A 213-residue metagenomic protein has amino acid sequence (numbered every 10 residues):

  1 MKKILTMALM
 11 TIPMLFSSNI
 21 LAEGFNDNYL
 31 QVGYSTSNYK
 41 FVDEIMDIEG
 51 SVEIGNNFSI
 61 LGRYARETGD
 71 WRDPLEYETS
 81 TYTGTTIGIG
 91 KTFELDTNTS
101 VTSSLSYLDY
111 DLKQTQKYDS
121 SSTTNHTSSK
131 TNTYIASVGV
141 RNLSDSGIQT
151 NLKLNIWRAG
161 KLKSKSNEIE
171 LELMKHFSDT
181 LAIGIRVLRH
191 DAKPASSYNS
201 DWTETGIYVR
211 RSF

Functional and structural regions predicted by a protein language model:
M1-D27, F213: Cleavable N-terminal export/targeting peptides
N19-R72, T85, E204, R210-S212: Short glycine/proline- and aromatic-enriched beta-strand/turn motifs that initiate or cap beta-hairpins
F25-L30, N56-G62, D96-V101, S144-L152 (+1 more regions): Repeated loop/turn-to-beta-strand initiation elements of outer-membrane beta-barrel proteins
N26, V42-M46, T79-T85, D109 (+3 more regions): Residues that define the transmembrane beta-barrel architecture of outer-membrane proteins
Y34-N38, Y64-D70, T83, F93 (+6 more regions): Transmembrane beta-strands of outer-membrane beta-barrel pores
E49-S51, G88-K91, S137-R141, E170-E172 (+1 more regions): Outer-membrane beta-barrel architecture
F93, L173-K175, D201-F213: Outer-membrane beta-barrel "beta-signal"
N98-A159: Detector for outer-membrane/organellar transmembrane beta-barrel domains, recognizing the amphipathic beta-strand
